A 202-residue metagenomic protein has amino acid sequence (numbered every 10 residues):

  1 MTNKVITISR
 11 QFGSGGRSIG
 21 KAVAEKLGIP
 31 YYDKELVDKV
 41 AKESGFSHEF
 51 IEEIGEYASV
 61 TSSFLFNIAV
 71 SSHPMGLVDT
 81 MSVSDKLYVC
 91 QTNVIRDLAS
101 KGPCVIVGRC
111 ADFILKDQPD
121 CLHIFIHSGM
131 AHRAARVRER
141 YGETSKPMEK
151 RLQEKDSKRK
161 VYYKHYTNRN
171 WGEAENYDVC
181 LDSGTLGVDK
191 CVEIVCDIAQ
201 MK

Functional and structural regions predicted by a protein language model:
T2-R10, G102: Pre-Walker A (Motif I) flank of P-loop NTPase domains
I8-K21: Glycine-rich phosphate-binding P-loop
P30-A41: Short beta-strand-centered segment that lines the nucleotide-binding/catalytic pocket of NTP-utilizing
A41-P103: ATP-dependent small-molecule kinase phosphotransfer cores that center on conserved nucleotide phosphate-binding segments
T61-N67, T144-V188: Small-molecule kinase domains that catalyze NTP-dependent phosphoryl transfer to phosphate-bearing small molecules
T92, V188-C196: Short, amphipathic alpha-helical "lid/cap" segments that border enzyme active or binding sites
L98, A111-D117, R136: RNA pseudouridine synthases
D117-R140, S145-K155: Conserved phosphate-donor/acceptor-positioning beta-strand/loop module used by diverse small-molecule
